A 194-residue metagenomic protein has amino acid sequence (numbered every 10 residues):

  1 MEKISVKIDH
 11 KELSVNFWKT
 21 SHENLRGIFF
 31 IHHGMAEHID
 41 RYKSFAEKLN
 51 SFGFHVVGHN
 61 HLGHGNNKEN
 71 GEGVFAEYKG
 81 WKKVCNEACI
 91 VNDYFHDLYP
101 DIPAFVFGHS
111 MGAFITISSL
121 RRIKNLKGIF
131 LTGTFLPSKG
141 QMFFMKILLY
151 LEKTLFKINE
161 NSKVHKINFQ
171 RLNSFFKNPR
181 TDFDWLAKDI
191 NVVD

Functional and structural regions predicted by a protein language model:
M1-S21: N-terminal cap/lid segment of alpha/beta-hydrolase-fold proteins
L25-G34: Short beta-strand element of the alpha/beta-hydrolase
H33-E37, S110: Active-site glycine-rich loops that stabilize anionic/oxyanionic intermediates across multiple enzyme folds
R41-E72: Conserved alpha/beta-hydrolase
E77-H96: Alpha/beta-hydrolase active-site loop
Y99-S110: Alpha/beta-hydrolase fold nucleophile elbow
G108-S118: Glycine-rich nucleophile elbow surrounding the catalytic serine of serine-hydrolase chemistry
S118-V193: Alpha/beta-hydrolase-fold enzymes
